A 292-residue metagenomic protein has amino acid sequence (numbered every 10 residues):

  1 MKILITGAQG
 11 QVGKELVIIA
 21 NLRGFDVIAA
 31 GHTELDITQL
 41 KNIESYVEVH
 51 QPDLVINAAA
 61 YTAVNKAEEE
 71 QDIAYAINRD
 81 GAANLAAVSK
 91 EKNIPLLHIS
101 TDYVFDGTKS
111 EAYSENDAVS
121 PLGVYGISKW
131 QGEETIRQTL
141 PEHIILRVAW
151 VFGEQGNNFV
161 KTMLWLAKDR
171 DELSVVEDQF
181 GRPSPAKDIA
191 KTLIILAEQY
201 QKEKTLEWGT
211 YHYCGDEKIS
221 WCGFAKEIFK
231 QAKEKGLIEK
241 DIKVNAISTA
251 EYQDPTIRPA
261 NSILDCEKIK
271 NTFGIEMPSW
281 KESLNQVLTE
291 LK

Functional and structural regions predicted by a protein language model:
I3-I19: N-terminal Rossmann NAD(P)H-binding glycine-rich loop of SDR-like oxidoreductase domains
T6, A30, V55-A59, L96-T101 (+2 more regions): SDR active-site strand-loop-helix element
N21-S45: Adenosine-cofactor binding site in Rossmann-like domains, unifying the SAM/SAH pocket of S-adenosylmethionine-dependent
L40-I77, K90: NAD(P)H-binding glycine-rich loop region in Rossmannoid oxidoreductase-like domains and their noncatalytic homologs
A76, G81-N84, E91, V104-L146 (+1 more regions): Catalytic helix-loop patch of NAD(P)-dependent Rossmann-fold dehydrogenases
E134-I195: NAD(P)-dependent short-chain dehydrogenase/reductase
T192, Q199-Q253: Mid/C-terminal beta-alpha module of Rossmann-like enzyme folds, strongest in SDR-family dehydrogenases/epimerases
S279-K292: Amphipathic terminal alpha-helices
